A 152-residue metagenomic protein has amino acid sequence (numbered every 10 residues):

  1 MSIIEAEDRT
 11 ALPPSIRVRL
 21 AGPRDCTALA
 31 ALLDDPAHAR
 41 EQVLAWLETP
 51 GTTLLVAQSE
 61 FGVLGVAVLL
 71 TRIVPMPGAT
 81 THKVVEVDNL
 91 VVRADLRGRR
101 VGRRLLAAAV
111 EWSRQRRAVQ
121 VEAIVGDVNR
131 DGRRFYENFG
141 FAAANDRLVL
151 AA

Functional and structural regions predicted by a protein language model:
M1-R24: Conserved N-terminal entry element of GNAT/NAT acetyltransferase domains
L20-C26, A30-E41: Helix-loop element at the rim of GNAT/NAT acetyltransferase active sites that forms part of the acceptor-substrate
P36-V56: Active-site rim helix/loop that mediates acceptor-substrate recognition in acyltransferases
V56, G62-T71, E86, V91: Conserved beta-strand in the GNAT
T80-A94, D146-V149: Conserved acetyl-CoA binding element of GNAT-fold acetyltransferases
V92, G98-E111, R134-N138: Conserved acetyl-CoA-binding loop-helix of GNAT-fold acetyltransferases
R103, Q115, D127-N145, L150: Conserved active-site alpha-helix within GNAT-family acetyltransferase domains
S113-I124: Conserved GNAT acetyl-CoA-binding A-motif
